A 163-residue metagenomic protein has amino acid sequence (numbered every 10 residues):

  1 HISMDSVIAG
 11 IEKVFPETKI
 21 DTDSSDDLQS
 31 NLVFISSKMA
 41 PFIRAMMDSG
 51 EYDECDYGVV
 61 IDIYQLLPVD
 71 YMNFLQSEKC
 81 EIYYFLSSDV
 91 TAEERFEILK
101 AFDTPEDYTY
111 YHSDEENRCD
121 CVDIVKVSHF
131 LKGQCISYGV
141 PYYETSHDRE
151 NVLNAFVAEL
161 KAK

Functional and structural regions predicted by a protein language model:
H1, I82-Y84, Y142-E144: Conserved beta-strand scaffold positions in the cores of enzyme catalytic domains, especially in NTP/NDP-utilizing
H1-K38: Conserved substrate/cofactor phosphate-moiety recognition/catalytic segment in nucleotide-dependent phosphotransferases
S6-A9, Q65-L67, S87-E93, R149-E150: Conserved nucleotide-binding/hydrolysis micro-motifs of P-loop NTPases
E17-D21, S77-K79, K100-D103, K161-A162: Short, hinge-like loop/turn segments at secondary-structure boundaries
Q29-D89: Glycine-rich phosphate-binding loop used to anchor ATP phosphates in small-molecule kinases, encompassing both
R44, N117-G139: PAPS-dependent sulfotransferase catalytic domain
E81-V127: A glycine- and Lys/Arg-enriched "phosphate-lid" helix/loop adjacent to the NTP-binding pocket of small-molecule kinases
H129-K163: NTP-dependent small-molecule kinase module
